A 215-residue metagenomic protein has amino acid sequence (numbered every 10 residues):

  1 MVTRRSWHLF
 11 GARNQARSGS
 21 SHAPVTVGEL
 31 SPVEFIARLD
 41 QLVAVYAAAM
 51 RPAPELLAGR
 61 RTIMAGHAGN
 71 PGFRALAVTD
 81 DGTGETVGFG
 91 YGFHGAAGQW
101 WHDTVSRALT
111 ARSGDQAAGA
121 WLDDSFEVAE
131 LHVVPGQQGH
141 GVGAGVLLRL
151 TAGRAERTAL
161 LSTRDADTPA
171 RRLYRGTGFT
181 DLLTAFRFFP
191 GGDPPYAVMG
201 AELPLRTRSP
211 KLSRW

Functional and structural regions predicted by a protein language model:
H22-L42: A short beta-loop-alpha structural element at the N-terminal edge of CoA-dependent acyl/N-acetyltransferase catalytic
P52-G82, Y91-A97, R112-A117: Active-site rim helix/loop that mediates acceptor-substrate recognition in acyltransferases
F73-A77, F89, S125, E130 (+1 more regions): Short hydrophobic/aromatic beta-strand element in the GNAT-like acyltransferase core that lines or flanks the acyl-donor
T83-G88, P169: Glycine-rich acetyl-CoA-binding "A-motif" of GNAT/NAT acetyltransferases
Y91-E130, F188-G192: Conserved acyl-donor/pantetheine-binding loop and adjacent beta-alpha core of acyl/acetyltransferases and related
A120-W121, V128-G145, D165-R172, G176: Conserved glycine-rich acetyl-CoA-binding loop
V133-Q138, T151, L160-R171, R187-Y196: Conserved beta-strand-loop-alpha-helix junction that forms the acyl-donor binding cleft
R175-T184: Conserved acetyl-CoA-binding loop of GNAT-fold acetyltransferases
